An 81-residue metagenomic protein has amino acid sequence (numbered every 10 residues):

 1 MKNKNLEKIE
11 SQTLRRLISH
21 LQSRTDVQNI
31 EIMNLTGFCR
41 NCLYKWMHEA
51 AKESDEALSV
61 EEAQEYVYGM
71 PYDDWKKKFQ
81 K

Functional and structural regions predicted by a protein language model:
M1-K81: Domain-level signature for proteins that mediate thiol-based redox and metal-cofactor handling
